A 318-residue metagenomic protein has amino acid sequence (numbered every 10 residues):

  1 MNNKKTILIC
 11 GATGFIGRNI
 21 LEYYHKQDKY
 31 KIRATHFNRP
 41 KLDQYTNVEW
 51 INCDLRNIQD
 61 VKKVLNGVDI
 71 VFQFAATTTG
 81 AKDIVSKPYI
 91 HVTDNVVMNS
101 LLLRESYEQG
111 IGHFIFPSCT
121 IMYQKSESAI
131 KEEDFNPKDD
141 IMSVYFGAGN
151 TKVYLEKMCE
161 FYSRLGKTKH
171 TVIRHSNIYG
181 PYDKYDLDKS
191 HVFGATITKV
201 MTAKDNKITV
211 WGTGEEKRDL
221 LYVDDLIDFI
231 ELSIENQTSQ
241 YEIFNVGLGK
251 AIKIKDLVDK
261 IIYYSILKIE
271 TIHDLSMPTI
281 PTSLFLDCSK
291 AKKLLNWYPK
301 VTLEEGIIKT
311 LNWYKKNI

Functional and structural regions predicted by a protein language model:
K5-Q27: N-terminal Rossmann NAD(P)H-binding glycine-rich loop of SDR-like oxidoreductase domains
C10, T35, V71-T77, F114-T120 (+1 more regions): SDR active-site strand-loop-helix element
T35, T202-I318: C-terminal substrate-binding subdomain of Rossmann-fold SDR/epimerase-dehydratase oxidoreductases
T35-R39, L55: N-terminal Rossmann-fold cofactor-binding loop
N52-N95: NAD(P)H-binding glycine-rich loop region in Rossmannoid oxidoreductase-like domains and their noncatalytic homologs
Q73, S100-Y145, T171: Conserved Rossmann-fold NAD(P)-dependent oxidoreductase catalytic core, especially the SDR/UDP-sugar
S126-F135, K157-I234, G249-I254, V258-Y264: NAD(P)-dependent short-chain dehydrogenase/reductase
G147, T151-Y154: Active-site helix of classical SDR
